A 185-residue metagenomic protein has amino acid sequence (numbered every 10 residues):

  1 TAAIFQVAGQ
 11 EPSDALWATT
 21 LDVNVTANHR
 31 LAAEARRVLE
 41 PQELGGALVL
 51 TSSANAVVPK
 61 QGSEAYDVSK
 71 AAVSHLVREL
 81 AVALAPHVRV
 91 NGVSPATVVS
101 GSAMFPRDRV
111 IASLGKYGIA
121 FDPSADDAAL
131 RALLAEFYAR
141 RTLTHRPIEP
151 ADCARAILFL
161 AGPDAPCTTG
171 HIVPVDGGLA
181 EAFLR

Functional and structural regions predicted by a protein language model:
F5-L21, Y138: Substrate-binding pocket helix/loop in short-chain dehydrogenase/reductase
P12, P59-D67, E79: Active-site loop-to-helix junction immediately N-terminal to the catalytic Tyr of the SDR YXXXK motif in Rossmann-fold
A32, S69, V77: Active-site helix of classical SDR
R37, V82-P86: Alpha-helical segment proximal to the catalytic Tyr-Lys
S53: Residue(s) in the substrate-gating loop at a strand-loop-helix junction that position the organic substrate next
V58, I157-L158, T169-R185: Short C-terminal tail/terminal secondary-structure segment of NAD(P)H-dependent dehydrogenase/reductase domains
A85-R89, T168-G170: Short, small/polar-rich loop/turn modules that mediate ligand/substrate recognition or access, typified
